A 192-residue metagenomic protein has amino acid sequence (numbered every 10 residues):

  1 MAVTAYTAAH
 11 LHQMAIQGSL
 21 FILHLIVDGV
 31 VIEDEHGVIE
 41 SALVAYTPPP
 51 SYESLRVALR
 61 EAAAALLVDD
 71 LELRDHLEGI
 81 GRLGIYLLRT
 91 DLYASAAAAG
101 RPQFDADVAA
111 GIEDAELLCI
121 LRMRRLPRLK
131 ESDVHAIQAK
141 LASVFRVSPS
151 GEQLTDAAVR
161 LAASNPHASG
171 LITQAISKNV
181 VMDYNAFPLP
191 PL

Functional and structural regions predicted by a protein language model:
M1-E40: Conserved catalytic core of two-metal-ion nucleotidyltransferases
E40-Y46: Short, contiguous pre-domain boundary segments
T47-L192: Conserved nucleotidyltransferase catalytic core and NTase-mimicking acidic/glycine-rich helix/loop elements in nucleic
